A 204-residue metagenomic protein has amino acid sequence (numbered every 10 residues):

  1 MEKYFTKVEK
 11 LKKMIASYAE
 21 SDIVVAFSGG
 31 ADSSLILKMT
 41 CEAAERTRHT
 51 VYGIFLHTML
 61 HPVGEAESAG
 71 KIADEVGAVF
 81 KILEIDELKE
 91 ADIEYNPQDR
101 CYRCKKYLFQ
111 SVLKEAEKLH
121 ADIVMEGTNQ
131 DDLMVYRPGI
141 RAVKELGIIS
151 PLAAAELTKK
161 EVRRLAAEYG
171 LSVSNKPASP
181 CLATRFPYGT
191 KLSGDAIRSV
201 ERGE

Functional and structural regions predicted by a protein language model:
M1-E168: ATP-dependent adenylation/nucleotidyltransferase module used to activate substrates
E126, A153-K159, R163-E204: Mid-to-C-terminal catalytic subdomains of enzymes that bind/position adenosyl phosphate moieties or nucleic-acid
